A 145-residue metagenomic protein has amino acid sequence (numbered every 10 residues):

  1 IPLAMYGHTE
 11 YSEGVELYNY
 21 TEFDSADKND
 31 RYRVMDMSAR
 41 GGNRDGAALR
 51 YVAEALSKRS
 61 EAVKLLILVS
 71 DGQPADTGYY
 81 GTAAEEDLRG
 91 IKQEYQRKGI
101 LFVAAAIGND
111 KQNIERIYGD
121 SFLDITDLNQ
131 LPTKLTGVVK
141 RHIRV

Functional and structural regions predicted by a protein language model:
I1-V145: Acidic, glycine-rich A-domain
